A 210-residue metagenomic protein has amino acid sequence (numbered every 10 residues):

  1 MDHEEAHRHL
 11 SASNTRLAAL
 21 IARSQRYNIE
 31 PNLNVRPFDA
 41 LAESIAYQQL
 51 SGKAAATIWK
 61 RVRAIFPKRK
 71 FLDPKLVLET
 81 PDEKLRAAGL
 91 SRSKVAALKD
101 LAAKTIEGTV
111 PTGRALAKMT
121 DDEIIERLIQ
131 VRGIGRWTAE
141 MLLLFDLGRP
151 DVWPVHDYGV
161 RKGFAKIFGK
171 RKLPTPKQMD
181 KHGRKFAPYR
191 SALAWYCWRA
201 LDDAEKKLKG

Functional and structural regions predicted by a protein language model:
M1-I29, T109-P111, D121-D122, R136-G210: C-terminal accessory module of base-excision DNA glycosylases/AP lyases that mediates lesion recognition and DNA
E4, A18-A19, R23, L50-S51 (+2 more regions): Alpha-helical ds-nucleic-acid-binding substructure associated with the helix-hairpin-helix region of base-excision DNA
E30, F38, A54, R69 (+4 more regions): Short, surface-exposed helix-loop/turn micro-motifs enriched in polar/charged residues
P31-D39, G89-R92, G183-R190: Structural motif
P37, L41-A42, A54-I58, K94-A97 (+2 more regions): Residue-level detector of well-ordered alpha-helical segments, enriched for hydrophobic/aromatic packing positions
